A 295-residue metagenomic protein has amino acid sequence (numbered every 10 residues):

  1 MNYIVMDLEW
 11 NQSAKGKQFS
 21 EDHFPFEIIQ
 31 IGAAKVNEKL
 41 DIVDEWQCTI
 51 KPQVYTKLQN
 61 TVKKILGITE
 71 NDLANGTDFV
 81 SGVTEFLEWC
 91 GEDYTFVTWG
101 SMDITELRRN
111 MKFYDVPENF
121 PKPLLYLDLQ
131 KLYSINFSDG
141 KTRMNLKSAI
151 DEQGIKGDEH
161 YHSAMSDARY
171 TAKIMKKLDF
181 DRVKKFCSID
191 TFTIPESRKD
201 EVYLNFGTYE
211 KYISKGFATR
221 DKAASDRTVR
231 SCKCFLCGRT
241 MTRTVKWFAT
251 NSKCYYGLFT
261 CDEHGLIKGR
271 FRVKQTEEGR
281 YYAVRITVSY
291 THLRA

Functional and structural regions predicted by a protein language model:
M1-Q30, A34-K39: Entry/capping segment at the start of metal-dependent catalytic domains with acidic active-site entry clusters
F24-I31, K35-L66, E88-I213, Y281-Y282: Metal-dependent phosphoesterase core characteristic of DEDDh/y 3'-5' exonuclease domains
Y209-A224, R239-W247: Short Cys/His-rich Zn2+-coordinating modules
V229-S231, Y255-L258: Residues immediately within or flanking Cys/His clusters that coordinate Zn2+ in small zinc-binding modules
S231-C237, C261: Short cysteine-rich clusters marking metal-coordination/redox-active sites
F248-Y256: Short linker/helix segments within small regulatory modules
C261-Y282: Short metal-binding segments enriched for Cys and/or His
T291-A295: Conserved small/polar residues in nucleotide/adenosyl-binding loops
